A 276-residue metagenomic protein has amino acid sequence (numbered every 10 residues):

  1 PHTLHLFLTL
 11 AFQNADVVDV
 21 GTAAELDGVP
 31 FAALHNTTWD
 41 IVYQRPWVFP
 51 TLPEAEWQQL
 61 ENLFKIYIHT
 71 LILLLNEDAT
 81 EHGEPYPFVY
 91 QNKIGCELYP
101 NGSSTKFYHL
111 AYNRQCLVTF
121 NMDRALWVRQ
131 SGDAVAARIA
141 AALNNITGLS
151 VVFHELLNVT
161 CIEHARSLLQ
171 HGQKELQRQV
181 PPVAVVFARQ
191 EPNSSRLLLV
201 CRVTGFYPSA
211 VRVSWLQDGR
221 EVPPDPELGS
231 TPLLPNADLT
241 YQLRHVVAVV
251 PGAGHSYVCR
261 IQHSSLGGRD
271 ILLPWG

Functional and structural regions predicted by a protein language model:
P1-T204, T240-V246, G254-Q262, L266-G276: Extracellular/lumenal regions of secretory-pathway proteins
S195-L197, P208, V222: Disulfide- and glycan-decorated extracellular loop modules of small multi-pass membrane proteins, especially 4-TM
G205-V213: Solvent-exposed loop segments of extracellular immunoglobulin-like
S214-G219, I261: Conserved aromatic beta-strand anchor motif in extracellular beta-sandwich/beta-rich domains
G219-P235: Surface-exposed, flexible coil segments in extracellular/virion-facing regions
P232-Y241, V249: Short proline/glycine- and polar residue-rich coil/turn motifs
